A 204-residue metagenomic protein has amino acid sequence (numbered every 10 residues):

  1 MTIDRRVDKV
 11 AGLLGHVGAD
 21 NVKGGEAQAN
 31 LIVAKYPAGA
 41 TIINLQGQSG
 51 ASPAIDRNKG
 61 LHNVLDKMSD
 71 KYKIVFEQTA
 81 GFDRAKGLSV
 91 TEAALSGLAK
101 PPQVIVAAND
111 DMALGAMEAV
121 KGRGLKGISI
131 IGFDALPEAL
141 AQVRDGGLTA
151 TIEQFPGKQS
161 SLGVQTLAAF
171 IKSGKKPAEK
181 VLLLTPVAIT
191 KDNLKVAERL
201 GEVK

Functional and structural regions predicted by a protein language model:
M1-D4, T41-Q46, V75-E77, Q103-A107 (+2 more regions): Structural recognition of the beta-strand scaffold that forms the well-ordered cores of secreted hydrolase catalytic
M1-K23, N30, A34, T41 (+2 more regions): Flexible loop/hinge segments that line or gate small-molecule binding clefts
G12-K23, A27, Q48, S52 (+6 more regions): Residues at secondary-structure transition points
G24-A29, S52-Y72, K86-V90, G115 (+2 more regions): Short, solvent-exposed amphipathic alpha-helices that sit in or adjacent to ligand/effector-binding or catalytic
N30-A38, H62, D66-D70, E92-A99 (+4 more regions): Sec-exported extracytoplasmic/periplasmic mature domains
T41-N44, L65-R84: Short beta-strand elements in bilobed, periplasmic/extracellular small-molecule ligand-binding domains
L45, S49-P53, V64-K67, F155-K204: Hinge/cleft segment of the Venus flytrap/periplasmic-binding protein
L61, F76, A80-A141: Hydrophobic alpha-helical
